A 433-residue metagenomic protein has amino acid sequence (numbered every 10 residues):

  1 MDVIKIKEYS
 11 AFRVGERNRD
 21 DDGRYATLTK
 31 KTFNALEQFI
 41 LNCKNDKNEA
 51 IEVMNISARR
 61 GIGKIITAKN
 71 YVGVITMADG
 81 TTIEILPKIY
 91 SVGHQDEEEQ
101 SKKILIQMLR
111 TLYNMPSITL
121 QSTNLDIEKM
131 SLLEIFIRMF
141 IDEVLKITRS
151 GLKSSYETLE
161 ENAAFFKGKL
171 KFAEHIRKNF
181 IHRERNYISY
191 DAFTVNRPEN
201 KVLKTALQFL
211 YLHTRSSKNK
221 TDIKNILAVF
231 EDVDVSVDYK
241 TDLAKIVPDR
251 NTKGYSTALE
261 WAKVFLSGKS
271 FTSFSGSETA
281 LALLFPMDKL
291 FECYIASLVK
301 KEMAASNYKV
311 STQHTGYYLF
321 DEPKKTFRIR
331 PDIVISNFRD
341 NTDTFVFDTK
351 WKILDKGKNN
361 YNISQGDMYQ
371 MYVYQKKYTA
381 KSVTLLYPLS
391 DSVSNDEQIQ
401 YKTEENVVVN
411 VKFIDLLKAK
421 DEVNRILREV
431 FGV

Functional and structural regions predicted by a protein language model:
M1-N45, E278-V433: Catalytic core segments in nucleotide and nucleic-acid processing enzymes
D2-S275, L281: Residue(s) in the substrate-gating loop at a strand-loop-helix junction that position the organic substrate next
